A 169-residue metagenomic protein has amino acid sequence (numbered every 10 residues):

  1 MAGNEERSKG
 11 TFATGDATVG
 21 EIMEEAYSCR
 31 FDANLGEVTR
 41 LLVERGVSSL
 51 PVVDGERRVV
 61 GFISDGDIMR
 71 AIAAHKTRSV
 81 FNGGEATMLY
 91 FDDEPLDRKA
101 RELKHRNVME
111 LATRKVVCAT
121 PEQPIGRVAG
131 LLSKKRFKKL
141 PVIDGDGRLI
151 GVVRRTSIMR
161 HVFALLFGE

Functional and structural regions predicted by a protein language model:
M1-E169: Tandem CBS (Cystathionine beta-synthase) repeat/Bateman regulatory domains
